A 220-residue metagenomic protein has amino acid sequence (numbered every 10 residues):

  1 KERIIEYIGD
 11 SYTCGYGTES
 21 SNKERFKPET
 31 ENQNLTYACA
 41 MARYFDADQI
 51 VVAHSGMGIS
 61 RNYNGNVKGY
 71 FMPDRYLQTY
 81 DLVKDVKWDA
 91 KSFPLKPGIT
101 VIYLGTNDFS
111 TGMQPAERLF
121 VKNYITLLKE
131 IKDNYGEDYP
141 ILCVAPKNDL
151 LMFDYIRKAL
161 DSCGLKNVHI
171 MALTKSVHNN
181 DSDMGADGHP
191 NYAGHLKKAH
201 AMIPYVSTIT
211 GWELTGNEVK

Functional and structural regions predicted by a protein language model:
K1-I8, Y12-Q33, T210-K220: N-terminal secretory targeting modules
I4-I8, T13, Q49-A53, G98-Y103 (+2 more regions): Structural recognition of the beta-strand scaffold that forms the well-ordered cores of secreted hydrolase catalytic
T13, D46, I50, G105 (+3 more regions): Sec-exported extracytoplasmic/periplasmic mature domains
T18, K23-P115, K147-F153, H189: Conserved SGNH/GDSL esterase-like catalytic core that processes O-acyl groups on lipids and polysaccharides
D85-K96, I131-Y135, I209-T215: Surface-exposed acidic, glycine-flexible loop patches that form ligand/cofactor-binding and adhesion interfaces
Y124-K129, R157: Generic structural signal for well-ordered alpha-helices, preferentially at hydrophobic/aromatic core positions
P146-K220: Catalytic His-Asp segment of secreted/periplasmic serine-dependent ester chemistry enzymes
